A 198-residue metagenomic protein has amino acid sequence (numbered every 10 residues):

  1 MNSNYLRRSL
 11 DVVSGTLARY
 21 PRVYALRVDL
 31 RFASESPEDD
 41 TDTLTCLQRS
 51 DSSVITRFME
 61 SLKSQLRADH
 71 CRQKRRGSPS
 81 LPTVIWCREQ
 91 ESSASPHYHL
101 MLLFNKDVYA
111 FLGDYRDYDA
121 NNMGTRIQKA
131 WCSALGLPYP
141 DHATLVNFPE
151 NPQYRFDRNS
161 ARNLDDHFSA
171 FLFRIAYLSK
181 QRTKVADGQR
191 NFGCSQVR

Functional and structural regions predicted by a protein language model:
M1-Y20, K106-R198: Catalytic "initiation/cleavage/transfer" segments centered on a nucleophilic residue and adjacent nucleic-acid-engaging
V13-L17, K74-R75, T83-S92: Catalytic micro-motifs at enzyme active sites that drive phosphoryl/nucleotidyl and oxygen chemistry
V23-P37: Active-site-flanking beta-strand signature of metal-NTP-handling nucleotidyl enzymes and homologous cyclase-like
R27, L66-V84, L137-Y154: Short glycine-rich, low-complexity/disordered patches
S36-L81: Short N-terminal edge-element motif at the start of the domain
P37, C71, P96, D107-D114: Short, solvent-exposed secondary-structure capping/transition elements
S53-R57, P79-L81, S93-H99, N122 (+1 more regions): Short, well-structured alpha-helical interface segments that form or flank functional binding sites
T83-Y109: Histidine-centered divalent-metal-coordination microenvironment in nucleic-acid enzymes
